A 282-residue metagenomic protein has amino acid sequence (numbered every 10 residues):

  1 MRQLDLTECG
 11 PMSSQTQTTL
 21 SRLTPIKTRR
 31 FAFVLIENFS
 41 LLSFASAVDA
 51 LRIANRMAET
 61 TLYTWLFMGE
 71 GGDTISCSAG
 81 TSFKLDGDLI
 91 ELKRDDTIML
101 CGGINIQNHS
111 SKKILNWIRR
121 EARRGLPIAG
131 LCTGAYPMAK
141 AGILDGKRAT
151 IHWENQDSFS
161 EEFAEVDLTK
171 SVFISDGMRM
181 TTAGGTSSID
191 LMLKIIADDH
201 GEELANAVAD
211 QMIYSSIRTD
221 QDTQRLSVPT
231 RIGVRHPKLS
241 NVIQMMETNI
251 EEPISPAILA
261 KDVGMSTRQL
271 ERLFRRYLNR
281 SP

Functional and structural regions predicted by a protein language model:
M1-I128, Y136-A141, L193, A197 (+2 more regions): Extended, subdomain-level signal for the structured scaffold at the beginning of enzyme domains
T28-R30, R148, M178: Residues that mark the start of a beta-strand
G69-G71, G87, W153, V172 (+1 more regions): Residues at the C-termini of beta-strands that transition into short coil/loop
I128-A129, T150, T169, M180: Structural detector of well-ordered beta-strand residues that form the stable sheet scaffold of enzyme domains
D145-F173, A207-V208, M212: A conserved active-site-flanking secondary-structure segment within enzyme catalytic domains
S171-I213: Conserved anion/nucleotide-ligand pocket segment
